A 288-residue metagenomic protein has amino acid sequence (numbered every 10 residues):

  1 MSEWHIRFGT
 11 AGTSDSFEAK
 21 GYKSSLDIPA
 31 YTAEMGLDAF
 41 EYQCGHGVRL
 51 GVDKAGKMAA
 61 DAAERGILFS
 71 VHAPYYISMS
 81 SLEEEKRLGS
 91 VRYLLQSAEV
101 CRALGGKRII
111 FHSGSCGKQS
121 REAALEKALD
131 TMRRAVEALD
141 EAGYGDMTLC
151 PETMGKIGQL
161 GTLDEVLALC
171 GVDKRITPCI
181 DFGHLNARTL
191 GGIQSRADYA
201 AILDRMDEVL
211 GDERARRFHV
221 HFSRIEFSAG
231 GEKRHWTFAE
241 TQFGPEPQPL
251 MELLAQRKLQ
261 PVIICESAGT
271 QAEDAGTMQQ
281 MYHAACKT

Functional and structural regions predicted by a protein language model:
M1-Q96, T288: N-terminal pre-domain/capping segments
S2-E3, I28-M35, R49-S70, Q96-G105 (+4 more regions): Acidic (Asp/Glu)-rich catalytic clusters
E3-W4, L167, V172-F182, N186-T288: Histidine-acidic metal/acid-base catalytic patches
I6-G12, F40-Y42, F69-A73, I109-F111 (+4 more regions): Hydrophobic faces of well-ordered beta-strands that scaffold small-molecule active sites in alpha/beta enzyme cores
A11-D15, Q43-G47, P74-S78, G114-C116 (+4 more regions): Active-site beta-loop-alpha junctions enriched in small/polar residues
E18-G21, S80-L82, G158-G161, S228-E232 (+1 more regions): Short, solvent-exposed polar/charged micro-motifs at secondary-structure junctions
K20-S24, L50-K57, L82-Y93, Q119-T131 (+3 more regions): Alpha-helix N-cap and loop-to-helix initiation/capping positions
A63-E64, S80-I180, A187: Active-site acidic/histidine proton-transfer and metal-coordination neighborhood in alpha/beta enzyme cores
